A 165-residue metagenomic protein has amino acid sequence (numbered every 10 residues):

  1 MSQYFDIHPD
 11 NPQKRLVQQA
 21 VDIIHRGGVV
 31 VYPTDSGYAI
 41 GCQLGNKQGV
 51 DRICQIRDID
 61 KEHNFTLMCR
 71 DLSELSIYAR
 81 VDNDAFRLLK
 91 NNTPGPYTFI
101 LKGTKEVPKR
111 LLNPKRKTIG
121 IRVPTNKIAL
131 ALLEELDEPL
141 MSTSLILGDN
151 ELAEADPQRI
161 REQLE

Functional and structural regions predicted by a protein language model:
M1-E165: Active-site-adjacent structural elements in enzyme catalytic cores
